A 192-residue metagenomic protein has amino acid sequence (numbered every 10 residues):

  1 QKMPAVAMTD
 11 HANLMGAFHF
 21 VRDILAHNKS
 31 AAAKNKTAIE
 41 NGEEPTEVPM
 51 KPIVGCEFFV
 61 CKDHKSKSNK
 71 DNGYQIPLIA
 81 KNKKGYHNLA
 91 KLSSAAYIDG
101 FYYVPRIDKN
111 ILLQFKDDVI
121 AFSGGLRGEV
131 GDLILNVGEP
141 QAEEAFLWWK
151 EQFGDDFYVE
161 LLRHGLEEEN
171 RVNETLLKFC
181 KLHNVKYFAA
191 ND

Functional and structural regions predicted by a protein language model:
Q1-N191: Phosphodiester-processing cores and adjacent nucleic acid-binding clamps
